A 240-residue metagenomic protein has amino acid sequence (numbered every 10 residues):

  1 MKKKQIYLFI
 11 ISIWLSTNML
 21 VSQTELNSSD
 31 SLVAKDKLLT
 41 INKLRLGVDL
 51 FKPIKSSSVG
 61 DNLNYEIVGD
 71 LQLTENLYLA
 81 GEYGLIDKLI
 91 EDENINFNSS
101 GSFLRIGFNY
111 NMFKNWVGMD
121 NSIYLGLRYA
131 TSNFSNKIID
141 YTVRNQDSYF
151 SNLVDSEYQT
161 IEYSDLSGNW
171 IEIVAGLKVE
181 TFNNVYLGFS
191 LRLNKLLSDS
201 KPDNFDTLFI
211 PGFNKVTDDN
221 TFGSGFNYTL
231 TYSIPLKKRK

Functional and structural regions predicted by a protein language model:
T24-E25, S31-N42, N76, F113-S122 (+2 more regions): Short loop/turn motifs that connect adjacent beta-strands in outer-membrane beta-barrel proteins
N42, D61-Y65, S100-L104, N121 (+2 more regions): Residues that define the transmembrane beta-barrel architecture of outer-membrane proteins
L44-V48, L79-G81, L104-I106, N121-L127 (+3 more regions): Transmembrane beta-strands of outer-membrane beta-barrel proteins
L50-I54, Y83-L89, Y110-M112, Y129-S135 (+2 more regions): Transmembrane beta-strands of outer-membrane beta-barrel pores
S57-M112, V117: Glycine- and aromatic-enriched membrane insertion/assembly motifs of diderm outer-membrane and organelle channel
L71, Y110-M112, L177-V179, Y232-I234: Residue-level signature of outer-membrane beta-barrel architecture
G84, K88-G101, F134-N145, N152-G168 (+2 more regions): Extracellular/periplasm-exposed beta-strand and loop segments of Gram-negative cell-envelope proteins, dominated by
R105, N109, N220-K240: Outer-membrane beta-barrel "beta-signal"
